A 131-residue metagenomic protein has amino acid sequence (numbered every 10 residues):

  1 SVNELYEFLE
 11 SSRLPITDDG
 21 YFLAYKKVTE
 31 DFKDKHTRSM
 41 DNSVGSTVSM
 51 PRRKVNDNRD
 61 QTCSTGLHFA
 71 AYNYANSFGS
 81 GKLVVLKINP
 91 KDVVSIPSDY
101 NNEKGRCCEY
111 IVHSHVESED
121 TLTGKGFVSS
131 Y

Functional and structural regions predicted by a protein language model:
S1-T62: ADP-ribose/NAD+-binding catalytic cleft of ART/PARP-like enzymes
P51-T121: ADP-ribosyltransferase catalytic core
V128-Y131: C-terminal catalytic or substrate-handling cores of phosphate/nucleotide- and metal-cofactor-dependent proteins acting
